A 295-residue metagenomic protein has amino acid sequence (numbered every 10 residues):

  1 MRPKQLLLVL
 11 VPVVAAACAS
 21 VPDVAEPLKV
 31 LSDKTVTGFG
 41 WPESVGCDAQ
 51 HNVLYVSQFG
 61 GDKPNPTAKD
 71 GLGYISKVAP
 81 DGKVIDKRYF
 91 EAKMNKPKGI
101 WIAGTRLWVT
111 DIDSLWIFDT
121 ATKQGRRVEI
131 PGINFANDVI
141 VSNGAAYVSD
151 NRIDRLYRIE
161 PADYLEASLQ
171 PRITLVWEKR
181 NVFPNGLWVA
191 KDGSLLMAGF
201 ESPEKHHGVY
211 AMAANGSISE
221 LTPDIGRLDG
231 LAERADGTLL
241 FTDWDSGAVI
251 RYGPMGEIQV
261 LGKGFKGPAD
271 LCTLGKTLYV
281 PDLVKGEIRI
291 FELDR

Functional and structural regions predicted by a protein language model:
M1-L7: Bacterial N-terminal signal peptides that target proteins for export
A16-A17: C-terminal motif of bacterial Sec signal peptides marking the signal peptidase cleavage site
K29-V36, K83-F90, Q124-E129, P171-E178 (+2 more regions): A short beta-strand motif characteristic of beta-propeller blades
T35-G71: Beta-strand-rich domains and repeat architectures in extracellular enzymes and scaffolds, especially beta-propellers
F39-H51, E91-R106, I112, P131-Y147 (+5 more regions): Beta-rich, blade/repeat-based domains predominating in secreted/periplasmic proteins but also intracellular
T67-S76, S114-W116, R155-R158, G208-Y210 (+2 more regions): A short loop-to-beta-strand structural motif that recurs across blades of beta-propeller domains
V78-K83, D119-K123, E160-L165, M212-S217 (+2 more regions): Short loop/turn segments that connect beta-strands within beta-propeller blades
A79, M212-N215, A235-T238, R251-Q259 (+1 more regions): Flexible "stalk/tail and boundary" regions
